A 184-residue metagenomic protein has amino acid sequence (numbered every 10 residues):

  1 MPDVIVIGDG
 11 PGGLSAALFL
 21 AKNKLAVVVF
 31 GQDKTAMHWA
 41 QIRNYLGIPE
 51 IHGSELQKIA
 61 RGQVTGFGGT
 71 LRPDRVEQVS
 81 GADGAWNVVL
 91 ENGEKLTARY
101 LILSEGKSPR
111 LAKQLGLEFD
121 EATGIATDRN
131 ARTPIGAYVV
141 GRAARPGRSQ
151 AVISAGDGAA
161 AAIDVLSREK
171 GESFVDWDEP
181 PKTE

Functional and structural regions predicted by a protein language model:
M1-D3, F67, K113, E184: Extreme N-terminal leader/targeting segments of oxidoreductases
P2-E55: Beta1-alpha1 glycine-rich phosphate/pyrophosphate-binding loop at the start of Rossmann-like nucleotide-binding domains
I5-I7, K95-K107: Short hydrophobic core segments
G53-L71: Helical element adjacent to the flavin cofactor pocket in flavoenzyme catalytic cores
R72-W86: A conserved short coil-to-beta-strand element within the FAD-binding core of flavoproteins
E91-G93: Glycine-centered tight beta-turn/hairpin loop motif at sheet-sheet or coil-to-beta transitions
K107-G147: FAD-site-proximal beta/loop scaffold in flavoenzymes
G141-E184: A conserved FAD-binding loop/helix module that cradles the flavin
